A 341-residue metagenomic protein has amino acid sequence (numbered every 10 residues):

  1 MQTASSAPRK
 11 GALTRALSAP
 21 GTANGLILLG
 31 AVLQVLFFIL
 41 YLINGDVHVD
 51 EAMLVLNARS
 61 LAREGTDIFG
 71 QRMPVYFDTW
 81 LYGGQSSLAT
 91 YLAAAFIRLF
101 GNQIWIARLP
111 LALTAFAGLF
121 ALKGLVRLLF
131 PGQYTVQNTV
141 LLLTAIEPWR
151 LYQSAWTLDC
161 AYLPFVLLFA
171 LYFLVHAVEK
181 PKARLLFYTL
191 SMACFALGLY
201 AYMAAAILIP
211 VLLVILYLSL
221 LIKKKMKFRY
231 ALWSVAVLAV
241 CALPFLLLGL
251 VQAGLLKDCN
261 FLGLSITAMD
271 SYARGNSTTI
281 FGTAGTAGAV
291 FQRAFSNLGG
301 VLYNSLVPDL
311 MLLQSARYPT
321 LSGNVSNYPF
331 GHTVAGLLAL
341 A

Functional and structural regions predicted by a protein language model:
T22-E51, A236-L255: Transmembrane signal-anchor helices characteristic of membrane glycosylation enzymes that use polyprenol
F37, M53-Y91, A95, D270-F281: Extracytosolic helix-loop segments that constitute the early lumenal/periplasmic catalytic or substrate-binding loops
H48, W149-Y162, M203: Short acidic/glycine- and proline-prone juxtamembrane loop motifs at membrane-interface regions of multi-pass membrane
L54-S60, E64, I209-L340: Transmembrane-lumen/periplasm boundary regions of multi-pass, lipid-linked membrane glycan transferases
S87-Y91, L99-F120, N138, Q153 (+1 more regions): Loop-to-helix entry region of an early transmembrane alpha helix in multi-pass inner-membrane enzymes
L109-P131, F169, F173, A341: Transmembrane-helix motifs of polytopic, lipid-linked glycan transferases
L122-I146: Transmembrane-helix signature of polytopic, membrane-embedded enzymes that assemble or transfer cell-envelope glycans
F187-M203, V240: Membrane-interface alpha helices of multi-pass inner-membrane proteins
